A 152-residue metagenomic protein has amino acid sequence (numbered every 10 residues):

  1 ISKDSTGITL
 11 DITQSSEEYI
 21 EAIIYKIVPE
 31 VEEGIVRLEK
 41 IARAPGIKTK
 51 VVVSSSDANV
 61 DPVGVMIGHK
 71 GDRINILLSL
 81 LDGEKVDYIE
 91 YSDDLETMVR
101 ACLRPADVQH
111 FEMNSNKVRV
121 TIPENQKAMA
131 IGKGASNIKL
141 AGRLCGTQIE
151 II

Functional and structural regions predicted by a protein language model:
I1-I152: RNA-contacting regions in translation and RNA-metabolism proteins, encompassing KH/S1 modules where present
